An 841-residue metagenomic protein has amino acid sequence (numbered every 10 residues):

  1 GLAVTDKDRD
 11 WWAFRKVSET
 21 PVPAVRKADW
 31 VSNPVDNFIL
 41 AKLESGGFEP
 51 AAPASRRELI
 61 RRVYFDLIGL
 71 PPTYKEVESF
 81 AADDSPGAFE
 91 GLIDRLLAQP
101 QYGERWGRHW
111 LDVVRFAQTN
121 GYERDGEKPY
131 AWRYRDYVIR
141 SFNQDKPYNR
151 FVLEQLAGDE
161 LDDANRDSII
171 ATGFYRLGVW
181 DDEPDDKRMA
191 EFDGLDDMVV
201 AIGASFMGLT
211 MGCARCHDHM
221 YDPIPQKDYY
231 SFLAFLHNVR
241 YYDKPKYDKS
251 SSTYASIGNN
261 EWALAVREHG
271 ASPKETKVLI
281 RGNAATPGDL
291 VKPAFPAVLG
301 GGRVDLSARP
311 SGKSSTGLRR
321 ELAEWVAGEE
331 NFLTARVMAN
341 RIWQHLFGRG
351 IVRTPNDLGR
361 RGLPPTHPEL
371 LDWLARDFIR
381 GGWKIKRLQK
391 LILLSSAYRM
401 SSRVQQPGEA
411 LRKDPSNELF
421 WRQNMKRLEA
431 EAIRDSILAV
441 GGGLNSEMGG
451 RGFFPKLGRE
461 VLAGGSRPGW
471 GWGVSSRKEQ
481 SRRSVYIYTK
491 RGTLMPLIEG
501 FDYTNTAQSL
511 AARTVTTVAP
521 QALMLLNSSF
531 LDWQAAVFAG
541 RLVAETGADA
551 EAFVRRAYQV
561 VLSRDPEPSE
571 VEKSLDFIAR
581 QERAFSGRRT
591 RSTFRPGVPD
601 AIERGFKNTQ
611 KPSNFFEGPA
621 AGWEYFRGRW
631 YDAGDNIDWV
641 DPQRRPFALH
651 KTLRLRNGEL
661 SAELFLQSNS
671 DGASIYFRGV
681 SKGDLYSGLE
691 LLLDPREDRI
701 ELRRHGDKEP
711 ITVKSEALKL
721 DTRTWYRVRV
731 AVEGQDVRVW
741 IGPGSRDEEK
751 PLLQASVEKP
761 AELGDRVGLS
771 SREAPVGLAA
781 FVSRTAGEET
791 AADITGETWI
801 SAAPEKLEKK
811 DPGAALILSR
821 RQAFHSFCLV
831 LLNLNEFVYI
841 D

Functional and structural regions predicted by a protein language model:
R26-R62, D66-Q101, F116-D163, D222-P225 (+8 more regions): Primarily short, surface-exposed interaction patches in extracytoplasmic proteins
E160-S256, L494, I498, L510: Sequence context surrounding c-type heme c attachment/ligation sites in exported
R412, K750-A780, P804-E805: Flexible glycan-contacting loops in extracellular carbohydrate-active proteins
K611-F647, L692, T798-L807: Extracellular glycan-recognition surfaces and repeat-rich motifs
W639-D707: Secretory/extracellular carbohydrate-interaction modules and structurally similar beta-sandwich "look-alikes"
P646-L653, L689, K714-L720, S756-V757 (+1 more regions): Beta-strand-rich interaction surfaces with strong enrichment in secreted/lumenal proteins
A662, T722-S756, E789-P804: Carbohydrate-binding surfaces in secreted/extracellular proteins
H705-R727: Short, aromatic/His-centered strand-loop micro-motif at the edge of beta-sheets
